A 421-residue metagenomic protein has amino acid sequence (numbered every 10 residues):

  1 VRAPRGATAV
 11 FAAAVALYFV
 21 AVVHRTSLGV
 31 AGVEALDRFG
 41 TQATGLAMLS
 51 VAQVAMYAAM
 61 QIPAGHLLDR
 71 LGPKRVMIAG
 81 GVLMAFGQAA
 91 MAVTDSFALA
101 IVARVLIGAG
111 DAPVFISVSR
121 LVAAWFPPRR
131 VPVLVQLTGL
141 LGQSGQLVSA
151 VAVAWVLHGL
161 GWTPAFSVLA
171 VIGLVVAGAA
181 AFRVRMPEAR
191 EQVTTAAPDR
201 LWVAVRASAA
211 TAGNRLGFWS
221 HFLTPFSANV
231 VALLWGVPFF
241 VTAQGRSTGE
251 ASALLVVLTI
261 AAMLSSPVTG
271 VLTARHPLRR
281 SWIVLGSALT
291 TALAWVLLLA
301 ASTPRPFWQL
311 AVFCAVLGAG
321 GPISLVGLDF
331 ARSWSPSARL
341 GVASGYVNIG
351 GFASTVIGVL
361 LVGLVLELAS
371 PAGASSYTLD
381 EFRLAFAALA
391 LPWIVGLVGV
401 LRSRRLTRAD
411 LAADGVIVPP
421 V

Functional and structural regions predicted by a protein language model:
V1-P4, M186-F218, I417-V421: Juxtamembrane intracellular "pre-TM" segments in multi-pass secondary transporters
L28-G29, A212-S266, G358-G363: Extracytoplasmic gate region of multi-pass secondary transporters
G40, G72, V93-L99, G110 (+3 more regions): Helix-breaking motifs and short loop linkers at transmembrane-helix boundaries and internal kinks in secondary membrane
A59-A98: Conserved MFS/SLC helix-loop-helix module at the cytosolic interface between two early adjacent transmembrane helices
M60-G72, S265-R279: Helix-to-loop junctions at the C-terminal end of transmembrane segments in multipass secondary transporters
R70-G80, A274-L289: Cytoplasmic membrane-interface "Motif A"-like loop-to-helix N-cap segments of 12-TM Major Facilitator Superfamily
A103-G142: Cytoplasmic helix-loop-helix junction between adjacent transmembrane helices in 12-TM secondary transporters
L137-M186: Helix-loop-helix hairpin linking two adjacent transmembrane segments in secondary transporters
